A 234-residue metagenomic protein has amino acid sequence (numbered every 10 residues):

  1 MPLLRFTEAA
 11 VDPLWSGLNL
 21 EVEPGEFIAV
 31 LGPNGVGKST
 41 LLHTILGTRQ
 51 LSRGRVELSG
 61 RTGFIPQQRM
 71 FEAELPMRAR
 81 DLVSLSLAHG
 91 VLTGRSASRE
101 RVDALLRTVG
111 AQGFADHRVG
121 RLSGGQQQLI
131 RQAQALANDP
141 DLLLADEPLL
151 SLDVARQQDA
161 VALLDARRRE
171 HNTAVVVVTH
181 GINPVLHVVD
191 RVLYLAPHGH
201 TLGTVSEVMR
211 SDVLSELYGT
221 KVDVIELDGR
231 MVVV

Functional and structural regions predicted by a protein language model:
L46: Helix-to-loop junction immediately C-terminal to a conserved catalytic motif
A97-F114: Conserved ABC ATPase "signature" region
R118-L122: Conserved ABC ATPase signature
D139: Conserved catalytic motifs of ABC-family nucleotide-binding domains
L143-E147: Catalytic Walker B motif of ABC-type/P-loop ATPase nucleotide-binding domains
T179-H180: H-loop/switch region of ABC-family ATPase nucleotide-binding domains
E207-S211, S215-V234: ABC ATPase nucleotide-binding domains
